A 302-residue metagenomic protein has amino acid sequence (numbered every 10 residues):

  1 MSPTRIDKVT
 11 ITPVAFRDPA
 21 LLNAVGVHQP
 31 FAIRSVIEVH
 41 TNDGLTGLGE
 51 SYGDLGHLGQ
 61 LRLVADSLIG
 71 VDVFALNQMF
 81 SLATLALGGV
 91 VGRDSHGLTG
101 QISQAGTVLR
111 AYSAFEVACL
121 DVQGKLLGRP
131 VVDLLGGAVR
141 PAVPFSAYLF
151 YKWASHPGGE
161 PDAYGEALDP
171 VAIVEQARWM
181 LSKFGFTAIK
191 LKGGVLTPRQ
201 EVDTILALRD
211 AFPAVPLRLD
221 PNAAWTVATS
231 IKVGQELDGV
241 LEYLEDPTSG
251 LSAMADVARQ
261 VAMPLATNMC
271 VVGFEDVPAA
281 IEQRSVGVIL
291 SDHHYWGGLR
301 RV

Functional and structural regions predicted by a protein language model:
M1-L48, Y52: Structured beta-strand/loop patches that form or line metal/cofactor-binding pockets in enzymes
I6, G44, F115, G128 (+4 more regions): Conserved, mostly hydrophobic/aromatic
H40-L126: Metal- or metallocofactor-binding catalytic centers and their adjacent structured scaffolds across diverse enzyme
V117-P157: Glycine-rich, aromatic-flanked loop segments that form ligand/cofactor-binding clefts across common enzyme folds
P144-V174, G193-G194, N222-A223, A266: Active-site mouth loops of central-metabolism enzymes
A163-L181, A228-S230, V272-I281: Short, acidic/polar
L191-V302: Catalytic core of soluble alpha/beta enzymes
